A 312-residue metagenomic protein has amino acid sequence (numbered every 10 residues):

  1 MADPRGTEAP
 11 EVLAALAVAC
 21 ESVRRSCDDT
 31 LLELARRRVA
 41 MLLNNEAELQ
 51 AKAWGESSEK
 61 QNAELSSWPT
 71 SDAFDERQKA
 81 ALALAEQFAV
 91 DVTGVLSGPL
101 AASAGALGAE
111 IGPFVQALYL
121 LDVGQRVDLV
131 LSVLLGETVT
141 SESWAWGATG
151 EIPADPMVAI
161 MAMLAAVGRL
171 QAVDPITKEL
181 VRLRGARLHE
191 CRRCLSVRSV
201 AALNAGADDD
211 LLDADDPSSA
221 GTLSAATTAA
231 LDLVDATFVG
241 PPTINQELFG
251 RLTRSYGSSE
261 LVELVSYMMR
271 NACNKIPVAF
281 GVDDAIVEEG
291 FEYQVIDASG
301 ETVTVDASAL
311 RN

Functional and structural regions predicted by a protein language model:
M1-N312: Hydrophobic alpha-helical segments
